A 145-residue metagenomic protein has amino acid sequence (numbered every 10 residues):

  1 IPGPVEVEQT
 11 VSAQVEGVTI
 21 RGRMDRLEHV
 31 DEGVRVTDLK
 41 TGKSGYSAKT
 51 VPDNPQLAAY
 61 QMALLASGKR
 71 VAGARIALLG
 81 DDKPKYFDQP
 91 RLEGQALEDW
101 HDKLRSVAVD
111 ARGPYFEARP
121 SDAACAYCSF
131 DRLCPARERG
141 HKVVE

Functional and structural regions predicted by a protein language model:
I1-E145: RecB-family 4Fe-4S metal-dependent nuclease core
